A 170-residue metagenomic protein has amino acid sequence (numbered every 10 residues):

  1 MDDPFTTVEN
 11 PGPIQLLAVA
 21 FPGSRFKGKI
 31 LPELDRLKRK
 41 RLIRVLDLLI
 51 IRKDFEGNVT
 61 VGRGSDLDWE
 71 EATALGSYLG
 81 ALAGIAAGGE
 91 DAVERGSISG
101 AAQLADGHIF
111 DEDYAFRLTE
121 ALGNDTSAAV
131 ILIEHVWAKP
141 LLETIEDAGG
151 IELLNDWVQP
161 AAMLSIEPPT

Functional and structural regions predicted by a protein language model:
M1-T126, H135-T170: Positively charged, small/polar-rich N-terminal and surface patches that mediate targeting and assembly and bind
